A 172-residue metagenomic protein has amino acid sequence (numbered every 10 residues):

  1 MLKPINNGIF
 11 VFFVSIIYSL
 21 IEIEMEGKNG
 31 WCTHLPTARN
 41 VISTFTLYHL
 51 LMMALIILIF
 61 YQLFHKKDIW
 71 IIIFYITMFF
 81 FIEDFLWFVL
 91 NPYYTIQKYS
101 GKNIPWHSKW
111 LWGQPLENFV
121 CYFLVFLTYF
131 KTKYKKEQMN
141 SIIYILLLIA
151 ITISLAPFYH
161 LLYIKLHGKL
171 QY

Functional and structural regions predicted by a protein language model:
M1-Y172: Aromatic-rich, lipid-facing transmembrane alpha helices and their immediate juxtamembrane interface loops in integral
